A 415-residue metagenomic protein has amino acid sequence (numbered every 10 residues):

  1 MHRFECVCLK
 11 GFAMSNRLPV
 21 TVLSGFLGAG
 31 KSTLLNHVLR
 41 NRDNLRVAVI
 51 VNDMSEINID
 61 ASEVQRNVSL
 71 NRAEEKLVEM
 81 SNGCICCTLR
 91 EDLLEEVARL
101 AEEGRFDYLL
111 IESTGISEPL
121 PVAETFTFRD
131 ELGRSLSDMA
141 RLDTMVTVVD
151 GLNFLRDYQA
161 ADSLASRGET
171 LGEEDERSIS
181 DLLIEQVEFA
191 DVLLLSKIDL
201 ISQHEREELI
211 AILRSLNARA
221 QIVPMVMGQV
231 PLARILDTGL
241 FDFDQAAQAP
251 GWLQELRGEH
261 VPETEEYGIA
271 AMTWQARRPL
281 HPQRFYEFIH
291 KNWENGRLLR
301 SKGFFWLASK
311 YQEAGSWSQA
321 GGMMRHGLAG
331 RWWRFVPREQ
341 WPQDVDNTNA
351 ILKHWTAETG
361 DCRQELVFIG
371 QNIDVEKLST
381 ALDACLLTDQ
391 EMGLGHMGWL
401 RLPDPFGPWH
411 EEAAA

Functional and structural regions predicted by a protein language model:
R3-A13: Short, Lys/Arg-enriched N-terminal segments with co-localized hydrophobic residues within the first ~10-30 amino acids
C6-C8, C84-C87, C362, C385: Generic recognition of cysteine residues
S15-D181: Nucleotide-state-sensitive switch-loop elements of NTP-binding domains
E56, F154, A160-E365, V375 (+2 more regions): C-terminal accessory "lid"/substrate-recognition subdomains
D60, E96, V122, L209 (+3 more regions): Hydrophobic side chains in well-ordered alpha-helices
S62-V68, I210-L213, T380-D383: Short, aromatic/basic amphipathic alpha-helical patches
